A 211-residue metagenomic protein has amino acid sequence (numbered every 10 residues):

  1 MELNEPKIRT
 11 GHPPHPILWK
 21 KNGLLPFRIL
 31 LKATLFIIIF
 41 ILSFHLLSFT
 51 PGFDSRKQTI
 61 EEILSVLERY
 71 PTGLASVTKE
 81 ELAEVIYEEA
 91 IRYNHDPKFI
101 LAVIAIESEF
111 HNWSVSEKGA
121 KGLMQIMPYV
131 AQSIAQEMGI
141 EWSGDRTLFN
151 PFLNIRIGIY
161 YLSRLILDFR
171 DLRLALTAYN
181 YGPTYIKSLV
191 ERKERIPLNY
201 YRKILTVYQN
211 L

Functional and structural regions predicted by a protein language model:
M1-L25: N-terminal Lys/Arg-rich, disordered targeting/topogenic segments
R9-H12, L42, G122: Intrinsic low-complexity/disordered segments
W19-I37: N-terminal Sec-pathway targeting helices
I41-F49: Short hydrophobic alpha-helical membrane-anchoring segments
T50-L211: Catalytic glycan-binding domains that act on GlcNAc-containing polysaccharides
